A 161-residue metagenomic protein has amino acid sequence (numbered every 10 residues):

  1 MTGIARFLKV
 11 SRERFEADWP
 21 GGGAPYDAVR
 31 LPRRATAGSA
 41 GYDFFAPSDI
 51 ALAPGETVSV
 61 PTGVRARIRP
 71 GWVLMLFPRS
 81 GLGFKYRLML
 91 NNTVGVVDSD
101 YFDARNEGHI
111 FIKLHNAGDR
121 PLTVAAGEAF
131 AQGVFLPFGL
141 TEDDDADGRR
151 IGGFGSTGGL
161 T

Functional and structural regions predicted by a protein language model:
M1-T161: DUTPase catalytic domain/fold
